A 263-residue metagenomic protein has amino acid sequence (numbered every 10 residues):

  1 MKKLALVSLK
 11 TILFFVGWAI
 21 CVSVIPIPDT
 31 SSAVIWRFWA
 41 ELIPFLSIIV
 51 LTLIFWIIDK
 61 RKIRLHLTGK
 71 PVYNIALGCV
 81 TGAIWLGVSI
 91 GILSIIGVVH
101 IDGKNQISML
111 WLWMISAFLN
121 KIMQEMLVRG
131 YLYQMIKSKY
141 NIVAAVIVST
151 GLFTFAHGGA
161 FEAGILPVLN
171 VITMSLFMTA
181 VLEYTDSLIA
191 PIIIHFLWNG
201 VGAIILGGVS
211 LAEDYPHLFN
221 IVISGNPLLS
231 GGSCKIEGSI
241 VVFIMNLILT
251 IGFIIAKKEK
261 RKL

Functional and structural regions predicted by a protein language model:
L6-C21, P44-I49, L77-G87, V146-V148 (+1 more regions): Alpha-helical transmembrane segments
V22-A83, S94-N105: Membrane-helix interface linkers and caps
E41-V50, I107-I115, M123, L127 (+2 more regions): Membrane-embedded alpha-helical segments of multi-pass membrane proteins, especially the transmembrane helices
L53-K62, V181-Y184, I251-E259: Structural signal for the C-terminal ends of transmembrane alpha-helices and the immediately following loop
L86-G87, A117, K121, N141-G158 (+1 more regions): Small-polar-interrupted transmembrane alpha-helices in polytopic inner-membrane proteins
M123-V148, A180-S187: Membrane-interface helix/loop boundary segments of multi-pass membrane proteins
P167-P227: Functionally important transmembrane alpha-helices
G200-L263: C-terminal membrane module of polytopic membrane proteins
